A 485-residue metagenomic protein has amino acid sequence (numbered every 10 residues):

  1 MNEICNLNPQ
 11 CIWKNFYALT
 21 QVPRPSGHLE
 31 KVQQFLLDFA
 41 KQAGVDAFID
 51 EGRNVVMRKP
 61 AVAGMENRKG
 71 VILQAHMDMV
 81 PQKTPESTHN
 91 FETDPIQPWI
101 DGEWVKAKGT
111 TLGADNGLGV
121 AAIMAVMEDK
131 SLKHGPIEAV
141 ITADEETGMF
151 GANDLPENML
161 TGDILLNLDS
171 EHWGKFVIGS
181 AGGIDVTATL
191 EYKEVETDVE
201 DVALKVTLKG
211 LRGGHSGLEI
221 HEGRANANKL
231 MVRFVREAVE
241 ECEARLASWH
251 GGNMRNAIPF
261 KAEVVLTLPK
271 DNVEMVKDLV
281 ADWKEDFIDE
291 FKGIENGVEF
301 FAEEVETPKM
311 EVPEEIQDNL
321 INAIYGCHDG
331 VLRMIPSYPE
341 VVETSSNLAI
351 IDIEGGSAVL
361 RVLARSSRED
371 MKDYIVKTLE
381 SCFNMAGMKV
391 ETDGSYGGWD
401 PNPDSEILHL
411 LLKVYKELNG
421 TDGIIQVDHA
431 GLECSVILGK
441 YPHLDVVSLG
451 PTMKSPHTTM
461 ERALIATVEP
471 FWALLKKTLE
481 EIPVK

Functional and structural regions predicted by a protein language model:
E3-E103: Acidic/His- and Gly-rich active-site-bordering loop/insert found across diverse amide/peptide-bond hydrolases
I12, P336, E343-G356, L363 (+1 more regions): Zn-dependent metallopeptidase/amidohydrolase metal-coordination segment
L37, N158, R224-E241, P269-V273 (+5 more regions): His/Asp/Glu-rich mid-to-C-terminal helical/loop segments that flank catalytic regions of hydrolases
M65-P136, I141-T147, A152-D163, T189 (+6 more regions): Active-site metal-coordination/substrate-binding segment of hydrolases, especially metallo-dependent peptidases
M77-M79, W104, V140-G148, S170-W173 (+3 more regions): Acidic, glycine-rich active-site loops and adjacent beta-strand->loop/helix elements that engage anionic groups
E103-K106, E146-T147, N153-R365: Midchain, well-structured core segments that form catalytic/ion-binding scaffolds
E219, N226-N228, R233-W249, P401-L444: Active-site-adjacent substrate-binding region of metalloamidase/peptidase-like peptide-processing proteins
V341-V427: Substrate-recognition/cap regions that form aromatic- and gly/pro-loop-enriched pockets for small-molecule ligands
